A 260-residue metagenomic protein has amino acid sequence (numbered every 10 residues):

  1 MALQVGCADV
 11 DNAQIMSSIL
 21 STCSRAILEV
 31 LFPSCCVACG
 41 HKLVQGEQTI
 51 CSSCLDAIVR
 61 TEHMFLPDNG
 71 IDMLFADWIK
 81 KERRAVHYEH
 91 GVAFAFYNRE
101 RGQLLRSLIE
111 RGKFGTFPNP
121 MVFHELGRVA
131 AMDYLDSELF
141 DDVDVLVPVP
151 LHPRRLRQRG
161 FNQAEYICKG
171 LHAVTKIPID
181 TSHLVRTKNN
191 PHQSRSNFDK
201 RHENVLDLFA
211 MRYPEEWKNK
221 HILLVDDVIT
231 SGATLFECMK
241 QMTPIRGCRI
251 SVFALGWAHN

Functional and structural regions predicted by a protein language model:
M1-N260: Glycine-rich phosphate/pyrophosphate-handling loop used in enzymes and phosphotransfer proteins
